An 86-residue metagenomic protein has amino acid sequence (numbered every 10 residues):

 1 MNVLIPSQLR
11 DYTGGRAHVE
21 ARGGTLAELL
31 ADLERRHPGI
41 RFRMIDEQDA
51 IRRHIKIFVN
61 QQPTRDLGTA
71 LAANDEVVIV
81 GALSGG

Functional and structural regions predicted by a protein language model:
M1-G85: Ubiquitin-like/PB1-type beta-grasp interaction modules and other compact soluble beta-rich domains
